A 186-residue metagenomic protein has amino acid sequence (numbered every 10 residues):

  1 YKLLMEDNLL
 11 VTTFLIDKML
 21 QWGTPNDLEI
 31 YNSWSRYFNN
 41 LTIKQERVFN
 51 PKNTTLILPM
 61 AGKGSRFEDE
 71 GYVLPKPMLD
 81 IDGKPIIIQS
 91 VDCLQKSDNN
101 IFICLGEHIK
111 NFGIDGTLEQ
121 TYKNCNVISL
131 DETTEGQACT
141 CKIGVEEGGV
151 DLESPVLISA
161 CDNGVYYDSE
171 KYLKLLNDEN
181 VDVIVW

Functional and structural regions predicted by a protein language model:
Y1-L56, L152: Conserved alpha/beta core of the MobA/IspD/sugar-nucleotide pyrophosphorylase nucleotidyltransferase superfamily
L9, S97-D98, E153, E179-V183: Short, high-confidence coil segments that cap the C-terminus of an alpha-helix and link into the following beta-strand
V11-T13, M19, M78, V127 (+1 more regions): Conserved beta-strand scaffold positions in the cores of enzyme catalytic domains, especially in NTP/NDP-utilizing
L41-L58, R66-E68, D80, K84-I158 (+1 more regions): Conserved N-terminal catalytic core of the sugar/cofactor nucleotidyltransferase
A61: The conserved beta1-alpha1 loop
Y72-P77: Short alpha-helical oligomerization interface
A160-G164: The conserved acidic donor/metal-binding loop of glycosyltransferases
Y166-W186: Conserved donor-nucleotide/metal-binding helix-loop-beta segment in metal-dependent transferases, i.e., the alpha-helix
